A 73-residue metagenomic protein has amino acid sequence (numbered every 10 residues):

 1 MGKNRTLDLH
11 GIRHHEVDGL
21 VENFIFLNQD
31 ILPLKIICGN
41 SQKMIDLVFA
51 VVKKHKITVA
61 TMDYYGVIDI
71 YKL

Functional and structural regions predicted by a protein language model:
M1-L73: Long, charged, low-complexity intrinsically disordered regions
